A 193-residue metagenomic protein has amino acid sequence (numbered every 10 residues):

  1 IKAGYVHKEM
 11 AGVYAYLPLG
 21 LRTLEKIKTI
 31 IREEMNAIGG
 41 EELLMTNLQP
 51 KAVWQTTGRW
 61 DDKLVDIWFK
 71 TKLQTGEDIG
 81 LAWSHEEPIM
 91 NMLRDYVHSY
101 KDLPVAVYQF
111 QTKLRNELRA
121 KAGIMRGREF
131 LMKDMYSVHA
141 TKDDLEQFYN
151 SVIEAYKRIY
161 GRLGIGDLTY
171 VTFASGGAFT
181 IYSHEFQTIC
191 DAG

Functional and structural regions predicted by a protein language model:
I1-G193: TRNA-recognition modules of translation machinery and tRNA-sensing kinases, especially anticodon-binding
